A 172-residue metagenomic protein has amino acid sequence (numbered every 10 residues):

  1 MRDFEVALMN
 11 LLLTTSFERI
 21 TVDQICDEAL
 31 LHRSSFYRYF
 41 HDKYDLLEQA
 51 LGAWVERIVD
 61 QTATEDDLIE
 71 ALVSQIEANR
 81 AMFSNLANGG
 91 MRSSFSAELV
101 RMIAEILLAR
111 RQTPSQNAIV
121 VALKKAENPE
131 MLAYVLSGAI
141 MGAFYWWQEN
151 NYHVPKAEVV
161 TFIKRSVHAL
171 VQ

Functional and structural regions predicted by a protein language model:
M1-M9, L13, E18-V22, D27-L30 (+2 more regions): An amphipathic alpha-helix adjacent to DNA-recognition modules
D3, Q24, A71, S94 (+4 more regions): Amphipathic alpha-helical interaction segments
V6, Q49, A53, A97 (+6 more regions): Short, residue-level hotspots on alpha-helical faces of the histone-fold and other alpha-helical interaction modules
L11, R57-Q61, F83-G89, A143-N150: Alpha-helix C-capping/helix-to-loop hinge sites
R57, R80-S115, I119-A126: Short secondary-structure transition hinges
D66-A81, Y134, G142: Amphipathic alpha-helical segments that line or abut small-molecule/effector binding pockets and mediate allosteric
T113-S166, L170: Hydrophobic/aromatic-rich alpha-helical bundle segments in the mid-to-C-terminal region
